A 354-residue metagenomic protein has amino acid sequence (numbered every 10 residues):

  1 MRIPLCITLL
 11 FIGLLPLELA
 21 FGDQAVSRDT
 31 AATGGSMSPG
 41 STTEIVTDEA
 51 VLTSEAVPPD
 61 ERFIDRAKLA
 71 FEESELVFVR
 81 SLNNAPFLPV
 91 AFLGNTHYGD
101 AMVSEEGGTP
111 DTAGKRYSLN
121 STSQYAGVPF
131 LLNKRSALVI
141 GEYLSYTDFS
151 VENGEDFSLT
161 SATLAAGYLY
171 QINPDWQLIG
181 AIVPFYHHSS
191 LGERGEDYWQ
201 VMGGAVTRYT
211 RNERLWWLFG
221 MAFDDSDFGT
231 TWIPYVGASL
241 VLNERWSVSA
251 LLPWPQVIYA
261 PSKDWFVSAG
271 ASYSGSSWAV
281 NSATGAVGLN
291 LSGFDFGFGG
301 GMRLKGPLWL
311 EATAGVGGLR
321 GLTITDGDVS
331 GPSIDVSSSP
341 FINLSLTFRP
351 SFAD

Functional and structural regions predicted by a protein language model:
M1-A85, S351-D354: Cleavable N-terminal export/targeting peptides
I45-L178, V183-E196, Q200, A286-S292: Transmembrane beta-barrel domains of bacterial outer-membrane proteins
N95-A101, L144-S150, P184-S190, F223-D227 (+5 more regions): Transmembrane beta-strands of outer-membrane beta-barrel pores
V103-S104, G108, T147, P253-F341: Outer-membrane beta-barrel translocator/channel fold
Q124-V128, L164-Y170, G203-A205, V236 (+3 more regions): Membrane-embedded beta-strands of outer-membrane beta-barrel proteins, especially the hydrophobic/small aromatic
V128-F130, Y170, T207-Y209, F223 (+6 more regions): Residue-level signature of outer-membrane beta-barrel architecture
N133-V139, P174-L178, E213-L218, R245-V248 (+3 more regions): Repeated loop/turn-to-beta-strand initiation elements of outer-membrane beta-barrel proteins
Y235-L240, G300-R303, D335-D354: Outer-membrane beta-barrel "beta-signal"
